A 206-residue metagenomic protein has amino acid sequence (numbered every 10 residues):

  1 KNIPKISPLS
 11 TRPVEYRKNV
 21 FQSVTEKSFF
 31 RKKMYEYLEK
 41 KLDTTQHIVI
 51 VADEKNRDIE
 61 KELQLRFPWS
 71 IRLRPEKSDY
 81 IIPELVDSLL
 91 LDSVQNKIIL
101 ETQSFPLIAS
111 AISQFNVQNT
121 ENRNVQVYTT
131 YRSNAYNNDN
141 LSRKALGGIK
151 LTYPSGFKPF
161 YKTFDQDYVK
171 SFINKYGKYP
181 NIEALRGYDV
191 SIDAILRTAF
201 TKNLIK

Functional and structural regions predicted by a protein language model:
K1, I6-P8, Q46-A52, S93-A111 (+2 more regions): Periplasmic-binding protein-like
K1-D43, H47-I48, K55-I59: Extracytoplasmic ligand/sensor domains, especially the bilobed periplasmic-binding protein
L9, S23-K32, V51-E62, R72-E84 (+2 more regions): Hinge/beta->alpha junction and helix N-cap segments in small-molecule ligand-binding domains
Y16-F21, I82-V86, N134-G147: Glycine-rich, charge-decorated loop segments at or immediately adjacent to ligand/cofactor-binding or catalytic sites
N19-T25, I48-D53, G156-K158, Y176-I182: Second-shell loop/turn segments in exported
R31-Y35, E60, V86, I108-I112 (+2 more regions): Extracytoplasmic/secreted envelope proteins and their assembly/folding machinery, especially bacterial periplasmic
I112-R186: Extracellular/periplasmic periplasmic-binding protein-like sensory domains
G177-Y188, I195-K206: Segments of small-molecule ligand-sensing domains
